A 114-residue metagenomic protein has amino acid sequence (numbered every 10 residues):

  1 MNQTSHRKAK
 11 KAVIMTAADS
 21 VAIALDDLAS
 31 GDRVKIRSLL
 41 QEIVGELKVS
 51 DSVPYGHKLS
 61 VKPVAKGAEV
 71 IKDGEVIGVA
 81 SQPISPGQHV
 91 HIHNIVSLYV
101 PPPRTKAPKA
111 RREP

Functional and structural regions predicted by a protein language model:
N2-P114: N-terminal small-residue-enriched
